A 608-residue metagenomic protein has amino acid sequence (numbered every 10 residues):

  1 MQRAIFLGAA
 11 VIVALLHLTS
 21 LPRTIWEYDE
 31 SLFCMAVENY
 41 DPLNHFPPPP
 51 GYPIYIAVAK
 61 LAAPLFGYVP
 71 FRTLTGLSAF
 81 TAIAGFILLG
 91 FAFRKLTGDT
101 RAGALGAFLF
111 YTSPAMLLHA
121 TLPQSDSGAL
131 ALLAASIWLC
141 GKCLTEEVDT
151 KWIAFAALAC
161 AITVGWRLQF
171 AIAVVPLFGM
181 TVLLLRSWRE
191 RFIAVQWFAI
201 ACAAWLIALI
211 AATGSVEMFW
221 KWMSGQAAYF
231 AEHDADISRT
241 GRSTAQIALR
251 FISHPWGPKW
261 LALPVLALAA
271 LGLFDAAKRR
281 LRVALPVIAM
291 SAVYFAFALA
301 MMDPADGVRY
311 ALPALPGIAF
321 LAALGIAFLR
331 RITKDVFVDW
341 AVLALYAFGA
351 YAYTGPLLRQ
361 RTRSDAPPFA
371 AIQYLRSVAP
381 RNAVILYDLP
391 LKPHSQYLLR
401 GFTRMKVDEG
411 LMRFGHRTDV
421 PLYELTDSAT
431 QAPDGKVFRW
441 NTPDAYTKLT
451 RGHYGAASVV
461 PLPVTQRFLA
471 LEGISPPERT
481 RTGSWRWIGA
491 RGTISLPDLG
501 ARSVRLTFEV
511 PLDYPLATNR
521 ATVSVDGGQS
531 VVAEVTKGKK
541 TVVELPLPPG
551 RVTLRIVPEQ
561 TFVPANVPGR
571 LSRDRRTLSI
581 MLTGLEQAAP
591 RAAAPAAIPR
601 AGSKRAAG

Functional and structural regions predicted by a protein language model:
F6-A10, L158, Q196-A203, R280 (+3 more regions): Signature aromatic-anchored transmembrane alpha helix within multi-pass, membrane-resident enzymes that catalyze glycan
A10-V13, G106-Y111, W138, C160-V164: Short helix- or helix-capping micro-motifs that position conserved polar/aromatic residues at function-defining sites
L18-S20, I210, F337-V459, V464-P477 (+3 more regions): Catalytic lumenal/periplasmic loop and adjoining terminal transmembrane helix of membrane glycan-assembly enzymes
Y28, P49, A115, T121-G128 (+2 more regions): Short acidic/glycine- and proline-prone juxtamembrane loop motifs at membrane-interface regions of multi-pass membrane
K95-T100, S136-I153, T163: Membrane-interface transmembrane helices that cradle and orient dolichyl/undecaprenyl
H119-A120, D126, L168, I172 (+4 more regions): Hydrophobic/aromatic-rich transmembrane helices and adjacent perimembrane loops
T181-V182, H254-R282, A292-F295: Hydrophobic, aromatic-rich transmembrane alpha-helices and their immediate juxtamembrane boundary segments
F192-A245, P258-A262, A350: Membrane-lumen/periplasm interface segments of specific transmembrane helices in polyprenyl phosphate-linked
